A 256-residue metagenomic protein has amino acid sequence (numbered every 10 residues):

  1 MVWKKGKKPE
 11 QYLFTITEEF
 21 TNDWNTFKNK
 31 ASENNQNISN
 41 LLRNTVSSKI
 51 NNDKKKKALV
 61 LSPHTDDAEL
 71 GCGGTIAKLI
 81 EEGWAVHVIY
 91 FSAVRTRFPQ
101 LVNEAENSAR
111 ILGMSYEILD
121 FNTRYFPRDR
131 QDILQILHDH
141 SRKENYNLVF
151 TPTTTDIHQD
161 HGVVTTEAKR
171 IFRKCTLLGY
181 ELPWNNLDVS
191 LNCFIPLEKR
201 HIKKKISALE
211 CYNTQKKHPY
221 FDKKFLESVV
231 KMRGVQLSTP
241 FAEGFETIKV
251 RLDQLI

Functional and structural regions predicted by a protein language model:
V2-E144, R170-K174, V229, T247: Active-site rim/loop-helix segments in enzyme catalytic domains that contact anionic ligands
V2-W3, K8-T26, S108-M114, K143-E144 (+3 more regions): The feature marks non-catalytic terminal segments
P63, T153-T154, E181-P183: Histidine-centered beta-alpha loop that forms part of the nucleotide-sugar donor binding/catalytic region in diverse
A68, R95-R97, R124, D156-H161 (+2 more regions): Active-site environment of divalent metal-dependent phosphoester hydrolases
C72, P99-L101, G162, D188-C193: Short aromatic-enriched loop/helix-cap "lid" or pocket-rim segments at secondary-structure transitions that line
H87-Y90, F150, G179-E181: Short beta-strand segments
M114, L137-T155, H161, T165: Proline-aspartate-enriched helix->loop->beta-strand connector
D160, V164, A168-I171, C175-L178: Conserved beta-sheet core of the metallophosphoesterase superfamily
